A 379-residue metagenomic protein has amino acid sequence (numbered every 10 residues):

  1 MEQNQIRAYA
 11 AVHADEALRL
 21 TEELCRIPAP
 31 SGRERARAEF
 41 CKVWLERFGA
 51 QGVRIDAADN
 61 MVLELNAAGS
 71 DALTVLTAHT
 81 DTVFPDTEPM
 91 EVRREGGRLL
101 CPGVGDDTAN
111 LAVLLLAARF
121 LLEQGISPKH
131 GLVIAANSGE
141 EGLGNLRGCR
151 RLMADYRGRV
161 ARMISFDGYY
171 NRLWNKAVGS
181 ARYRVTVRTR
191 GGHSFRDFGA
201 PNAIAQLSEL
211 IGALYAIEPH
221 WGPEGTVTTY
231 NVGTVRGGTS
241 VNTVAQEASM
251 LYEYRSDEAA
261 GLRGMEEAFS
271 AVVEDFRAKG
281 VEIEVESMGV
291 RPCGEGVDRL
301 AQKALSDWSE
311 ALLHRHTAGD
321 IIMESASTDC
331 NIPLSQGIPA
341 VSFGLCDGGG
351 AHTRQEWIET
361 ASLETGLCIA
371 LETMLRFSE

Functional and structural regions predicted by a protein language model:
M1-Q5, R54, N175, R184 (+2 more regions): Metal-dependent amide/peptide-bond hydrolase catalytic core, centered on the "pita-bread" metallohydrolase fold
M1-R35, G348-A351: N-terminal capping segment at the start of a domain
E16, E64, S70-A136, Y156 (+1 more regions): Active-site metal-coordination/substrate-binding segment of hydrolases, especially metallo-dependent peptidases
L20-E23, A29-A72, E91: A non-catalytic alpha/beta surface segment that caps or lines the substrate-entry region of metallo-dependent hydrolase
C41, L111-L121, L152, L207-L210 (+2 more regions): Buried hydrophobic packing segments
T77-A78, A135-N137, M163-D167, T186-R188 (+1 more regions): Short beta-strand segments
D81-R94, V160, N175-T186, V341: Acidic-glycine-rich active-site phosphate/pyrophosphate-binding loop
D107-S180, E253, S378-E379: Acidic/histidine-rich catalytic neighborhood of metal-dependent amide-processing enzymes
